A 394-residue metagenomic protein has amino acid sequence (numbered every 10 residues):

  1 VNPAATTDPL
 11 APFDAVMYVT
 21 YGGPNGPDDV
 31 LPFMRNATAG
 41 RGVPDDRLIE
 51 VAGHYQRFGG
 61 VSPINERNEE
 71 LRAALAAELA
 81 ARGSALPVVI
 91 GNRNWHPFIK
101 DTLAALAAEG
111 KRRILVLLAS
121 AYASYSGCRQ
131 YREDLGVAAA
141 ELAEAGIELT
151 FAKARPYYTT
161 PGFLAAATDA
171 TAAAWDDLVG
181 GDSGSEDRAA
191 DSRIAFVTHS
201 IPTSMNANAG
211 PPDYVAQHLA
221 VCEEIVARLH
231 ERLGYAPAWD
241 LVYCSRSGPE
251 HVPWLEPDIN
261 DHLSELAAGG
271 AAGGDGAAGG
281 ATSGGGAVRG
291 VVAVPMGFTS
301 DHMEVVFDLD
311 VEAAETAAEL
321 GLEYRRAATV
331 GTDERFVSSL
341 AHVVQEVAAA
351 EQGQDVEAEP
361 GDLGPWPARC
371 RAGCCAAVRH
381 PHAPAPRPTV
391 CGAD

Functional and structural regions predicted by a protein language model:
N2-A272, G284-D394: Active-site-proximal alpha-helix that buttresses catalytic centers in soluble enzyme cores
G274-A281: Intrinsically disordered, low-complexity tandem-repeat regions
